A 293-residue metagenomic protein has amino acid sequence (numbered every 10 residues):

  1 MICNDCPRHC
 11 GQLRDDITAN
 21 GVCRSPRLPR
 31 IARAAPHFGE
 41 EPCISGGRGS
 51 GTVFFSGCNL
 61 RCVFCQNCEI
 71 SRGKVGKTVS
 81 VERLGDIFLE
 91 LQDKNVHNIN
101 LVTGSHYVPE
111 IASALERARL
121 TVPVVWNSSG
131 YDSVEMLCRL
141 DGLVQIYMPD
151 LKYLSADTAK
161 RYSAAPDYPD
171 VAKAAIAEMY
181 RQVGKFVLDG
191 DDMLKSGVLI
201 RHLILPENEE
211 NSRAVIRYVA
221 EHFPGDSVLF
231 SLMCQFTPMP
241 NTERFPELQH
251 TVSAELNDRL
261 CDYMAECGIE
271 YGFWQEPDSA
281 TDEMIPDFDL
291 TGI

Functional and structural regions predicted by a protein language model:
M1-N20, K185-I293: Auxiliary Fe-S-binding modules of radical SAM enzymes
A19, C23-I146, S155-D157: Conserved Radical SAM active-site core
F54, N100-G104, V125-S129, D150 (+3 more regions): A cross-family glycoside hydrolase active-site/sugar-binding cleft signature
S71, V108, Y131-S133, L151-P169 (+3 more regions): Conserved radical SAM core fold
L84, I111, L137, A172 (+4 more regions): Aromatic/hydrophobic pocket-lining residues that form the small-molecule binding cavity in soluble enzyme cores
A114-V125, A174-Q182, A254-L260: Alpha-helix-loop-beta-strand connector modules within alpha/beta enzyme cores
D141-S155, V228-F236: Non-cysteine beta-strand/loop elements that form the S-adenosyl-L-methionine
K160-D191: Anionic-ligand binding region
